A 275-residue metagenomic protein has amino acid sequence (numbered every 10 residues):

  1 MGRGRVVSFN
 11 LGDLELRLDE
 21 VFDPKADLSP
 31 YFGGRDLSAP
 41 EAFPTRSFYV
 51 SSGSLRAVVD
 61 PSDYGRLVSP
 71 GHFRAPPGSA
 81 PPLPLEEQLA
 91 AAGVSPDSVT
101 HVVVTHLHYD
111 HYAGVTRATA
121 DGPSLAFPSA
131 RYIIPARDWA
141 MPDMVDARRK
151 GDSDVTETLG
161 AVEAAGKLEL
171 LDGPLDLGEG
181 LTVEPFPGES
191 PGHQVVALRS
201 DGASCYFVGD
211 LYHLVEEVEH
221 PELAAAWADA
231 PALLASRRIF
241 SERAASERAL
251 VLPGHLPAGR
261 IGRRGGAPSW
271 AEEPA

Functional and structural regions predicted by a protein language model:
G4-V6, N10-A91, V195-G209: Conserved beta-strand hairpin/beta-sheet module of binuclear metal-dependent hydrolase folds, prominently
L11-G12, P61-Y64, L107, R137-D138 (+3 more regions): Active-site metal-binding loops of divalent metal-dependent hydrolases
A57-V59, V103, Y132, C205-F207 (+1 more regions): Residue-level marker for buried hydrophobic side chains located in beta-strands that build the well-ordered beta-sheet
P76-E87, R199-A275: Cap/insert and terminal regions of metallo-dependent hydrolase folds
P77-L83, Q88-V94, S98, A126-P185 (+1 more regions): Metallo-beta-lactamase
V99-D110: Metallo-beta-lactamase
Y112-G114, T182-Q194: Active-site glycine- and acidic-residue-rich loops that bind and position anionic ligands or nucleotide-like cofactors
A113-G122, G262-G265: Metal-dependent catalytic neighborhoods of phosphoester/phosphodiester hydrolases
